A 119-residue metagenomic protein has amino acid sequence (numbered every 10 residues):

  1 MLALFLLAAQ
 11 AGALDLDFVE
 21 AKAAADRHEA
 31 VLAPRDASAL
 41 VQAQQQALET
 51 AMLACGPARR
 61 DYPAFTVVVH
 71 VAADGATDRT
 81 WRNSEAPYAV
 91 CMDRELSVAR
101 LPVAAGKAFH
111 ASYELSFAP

Functional and structural regions predicted by a protein language model:
M1-Q10: Sec-dependent N-terminal signal peptides
Q10-P119: Charge-biased low-complexity segments
